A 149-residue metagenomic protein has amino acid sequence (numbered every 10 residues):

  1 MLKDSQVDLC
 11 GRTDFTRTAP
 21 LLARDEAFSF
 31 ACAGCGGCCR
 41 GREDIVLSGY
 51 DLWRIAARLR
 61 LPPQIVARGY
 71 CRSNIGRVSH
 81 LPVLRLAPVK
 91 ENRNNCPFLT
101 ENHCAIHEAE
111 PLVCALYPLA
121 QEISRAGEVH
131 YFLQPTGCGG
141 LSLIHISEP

Functional and structural regions predicted by a protein language model:
L2-N74: N-terminal cysteine/histidine-rich coordination modules
S29-D44, R93-P118, G139: Local cysteine-cluster metal-coordination motifs and their immediate loop/turn environment, predominantly Fe-S cluster
G41-R58, A109-Y131, L143: Iron-sulfur (Fe-S) cluster-binding segments and ferredoxin-like electron-carrier domains, especially [2Fe-2S]
S73-R77, L141: Short, mixed-charge aromatic SLiMs
V78-A105, S147: Short flanking/linker segments adjacent to small metal-binding domains or redox-active Cys/His motifs
Q134-L141: Extended substrate/cofactor- or partner-recognition/assembly subdomains adjacent to catalytic sites in enzymes
L141-P149: Residue-level detector of conserved catalytic or cofactor/ligand-binding positions in enzyme active sites
